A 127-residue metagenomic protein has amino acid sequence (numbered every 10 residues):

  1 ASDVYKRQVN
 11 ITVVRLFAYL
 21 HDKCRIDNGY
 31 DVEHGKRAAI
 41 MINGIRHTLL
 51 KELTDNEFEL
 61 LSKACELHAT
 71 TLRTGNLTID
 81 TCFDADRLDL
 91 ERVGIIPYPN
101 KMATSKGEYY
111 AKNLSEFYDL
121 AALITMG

Functional and structural regions predicted by a protein language model:
A1-Y5: Short, small-residue-biased leader/transition segments that mark boundaries at the very start of proteins
K6-N10: Short, charged helix-capping/linker segments at alpha-helix termini
I11-G29, H34-A38, S62-A69: His-Asp-centered metal-binding catalytic motifs of divalent-metal-dependent phosphohydrolases/nucleases
R37-R46: Alpha-helical segment that forms one wall of the substrate-binding/catalytic cleft in peptidoglycan-active domains
R46-T48, E52: Helix-loop-helix
E52-T104: Histidine/acidic-rich helix-loop-helix segments that form or flank divalent-metal centers in metalloenzyme catalytic
G107-E108: Alpha-helical structural signal with a strong bias for long, charge-/Ser/Thr/Gly-rich, low-complexity C-terminal tracts
E116-G127: Charged phosphate-binding loop/patch that engages nucleotide di/tri-phosphates or the phosphate backbone of nucleic
